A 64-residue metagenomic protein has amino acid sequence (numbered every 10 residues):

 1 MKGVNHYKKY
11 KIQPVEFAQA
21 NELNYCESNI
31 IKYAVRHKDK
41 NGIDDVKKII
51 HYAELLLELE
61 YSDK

Functional and structural regions predicted by a protein language model:
M1-K64: Intrinsically disordered, low-complexity regulatory regions that flank transcription factor DNA-binding cores
